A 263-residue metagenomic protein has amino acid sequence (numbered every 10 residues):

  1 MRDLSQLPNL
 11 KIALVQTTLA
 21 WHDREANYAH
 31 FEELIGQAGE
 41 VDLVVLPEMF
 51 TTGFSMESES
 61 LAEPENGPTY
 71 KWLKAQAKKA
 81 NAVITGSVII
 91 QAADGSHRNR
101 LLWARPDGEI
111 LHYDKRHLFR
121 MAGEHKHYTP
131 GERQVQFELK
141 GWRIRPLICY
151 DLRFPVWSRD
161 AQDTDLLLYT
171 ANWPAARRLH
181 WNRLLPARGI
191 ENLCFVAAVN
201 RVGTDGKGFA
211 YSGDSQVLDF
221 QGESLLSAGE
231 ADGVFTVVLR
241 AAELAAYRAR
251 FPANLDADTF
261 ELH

Functional and structural regions predicted by a protein language model:
M1-L43: N-terminal glycine-/serine-/threonine-rich phosphate-binding loop
R2-I12, Q136-R145, L166: Beta-strand-turn-beta hairpins that frame and shape the catalytic cleft of phosphate-ester-processing enzymes
R24, E32-E109, P174-R188, C194: Cys-nucleophile CN-hydrolase/nitrilase-fold catalytic domain and related Cys-dependent amidase chemistry that acts on
V44-V45, R143-I148, L168-T170, A197: Short hydrophobic-aromatic micro-motifs
T52, L102, Y113-F119, Q216 (+1 more regions): Short beta->alpha transition motifs characteristic of CBS
P68-T85, R153-F235: CN hydrolase (nitrilase-like) catalytic-core segments centered on the catalytic cysteine and neighboring Lys/Glu
G86-V88, R100-W103, V135-F137, S215-V217 (+1 more regions): Short beta-strand scaffold segments in enzyme catalytic cores
A92-Q162, A176-R183, A246-A253, H263: Active-site catalytic loop in hydrolytic enzyme cores
